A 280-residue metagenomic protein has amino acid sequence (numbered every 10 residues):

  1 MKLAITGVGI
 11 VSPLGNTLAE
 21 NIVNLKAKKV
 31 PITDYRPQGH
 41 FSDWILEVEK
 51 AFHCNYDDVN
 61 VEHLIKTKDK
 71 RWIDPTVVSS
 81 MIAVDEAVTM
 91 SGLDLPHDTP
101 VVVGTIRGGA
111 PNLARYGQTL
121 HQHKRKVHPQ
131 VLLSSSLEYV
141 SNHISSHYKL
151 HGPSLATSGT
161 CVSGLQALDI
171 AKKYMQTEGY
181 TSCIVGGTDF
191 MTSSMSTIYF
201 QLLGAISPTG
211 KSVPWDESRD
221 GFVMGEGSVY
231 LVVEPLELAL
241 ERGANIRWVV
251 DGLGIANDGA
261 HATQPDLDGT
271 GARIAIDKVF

Functional and structural regions predicted by a protein language model:
K2-I5, D98-V102, Y180-V185, R247 (+1 more regions): Short glycine-aspartate micro-motif
K2-T6, V23, K29-P37, G210-V279: Condensing-enzyme catalytic core mediating Claisen C-C bond formation in acyl metabolism
I5, K26-G159, T188-S196: Conserved beta-ketoacyl condensing-enzyme motif
G9, V102-T105, S158, C183-D189 (+2 more regions): Short beta-strand segments
P13, L64-I82, H128-S136, S154-L168 (+2 more regions): Active-site pocket-shaping loop/turn-to-helix segments
A19-V23, A114-R125, Y174-T177, T197-T209 (+1 more regions): A glycine- and small-aliphatic-rich helix-loop capping segment at beta-alpha/alpha-beta transitions that lines
L46-E47, G108-N112, F190-S212, I255-I274: Active-site-adjacent elements of ketosynthase-type condensing enzymes
S80-M90, L137-V140, S145-Y148, G152-G187 (+1 more regions): Active-site-proximal alpha-helical scaffold in enzymes
